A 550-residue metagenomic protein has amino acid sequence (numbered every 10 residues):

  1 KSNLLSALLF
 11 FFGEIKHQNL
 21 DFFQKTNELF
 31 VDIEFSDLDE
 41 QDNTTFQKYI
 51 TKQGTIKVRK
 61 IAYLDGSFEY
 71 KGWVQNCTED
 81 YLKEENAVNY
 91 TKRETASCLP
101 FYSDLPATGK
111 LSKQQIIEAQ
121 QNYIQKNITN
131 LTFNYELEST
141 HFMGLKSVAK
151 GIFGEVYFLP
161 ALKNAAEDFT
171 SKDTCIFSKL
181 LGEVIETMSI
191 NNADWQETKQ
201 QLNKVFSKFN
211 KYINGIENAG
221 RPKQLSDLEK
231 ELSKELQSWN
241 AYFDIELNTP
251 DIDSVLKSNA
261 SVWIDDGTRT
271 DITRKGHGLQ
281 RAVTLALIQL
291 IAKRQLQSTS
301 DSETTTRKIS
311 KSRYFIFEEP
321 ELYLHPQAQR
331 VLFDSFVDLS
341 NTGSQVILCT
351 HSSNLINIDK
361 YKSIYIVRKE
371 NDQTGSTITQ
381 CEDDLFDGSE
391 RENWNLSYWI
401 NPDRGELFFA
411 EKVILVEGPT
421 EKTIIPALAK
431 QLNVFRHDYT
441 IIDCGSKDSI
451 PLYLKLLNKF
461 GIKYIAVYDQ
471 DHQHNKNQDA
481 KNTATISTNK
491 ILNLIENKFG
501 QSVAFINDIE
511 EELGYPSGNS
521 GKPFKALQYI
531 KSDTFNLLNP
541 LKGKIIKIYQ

Functional and structural regions predicted by a protein language model:
K1-G13, Q224-D227, V255-S258, V262-D403 (+1 more regions): Switch/communication elements of ASCE P-loop NTPase nucleotide-binding domains
S2-G54: Conserved P-loop NTP-binding catalytic core
E14-Q18, N43-T45, T132-A149, E246-L247 (+2 more regions): Short alpha-helical segments and helix-capping/turn motifs at coil-helix boundaries
T26, I152-F153, K257, I309-K311 (+3 more regions): Short loop/turn elements that form and flank the Walker-type P-loop nucleotide-binding site in RecA-like NTPase cores
E40-N203, A480-F499, S520: Glycine-rich phosphate-binding loops of NTPases
K52, K150, I400-L415, P419-Q550: Acidic, Mg2+-coordinating catalytic modules of nucleic-acid enzymes
G151-F153, A161-F317, K476: Extended helical coiled-coil dimerization/tether regions that scaffold and oligomerize large DNA-maintenance assemblies
L162, T350-S353, E370, G418-P419 (+1 more regions): A short beta-strand-to-loop transition that corresponds to the Sensor-1 phosphate-sensing loop of AAA+ P-loop ATPases
